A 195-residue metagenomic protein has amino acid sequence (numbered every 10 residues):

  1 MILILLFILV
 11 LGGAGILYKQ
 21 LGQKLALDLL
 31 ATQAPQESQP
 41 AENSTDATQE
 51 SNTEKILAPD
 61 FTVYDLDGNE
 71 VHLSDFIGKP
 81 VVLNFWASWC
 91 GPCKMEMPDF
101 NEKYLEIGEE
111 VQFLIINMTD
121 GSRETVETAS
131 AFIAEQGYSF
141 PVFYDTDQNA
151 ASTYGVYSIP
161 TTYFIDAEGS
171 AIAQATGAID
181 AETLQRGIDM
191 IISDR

Functional and structural regions predicted by a protein language model:
M1-L57: N-terminal targeting signals for export/organelle localization
N52-K55, D60-V81, L105: A short beta-strand-turn-helix
I77, F85-E102: Conserved redox-active cysteine motifs that mediate thiol-disulfide chemistry, especially di-cysteine Cys-X(1-2)-Cys
I77-K79, E109, Y138-S139, V156: Active-site acidic short loop of glycosyltransferases
K79-P80, M97-N117, A134, A181 (+2 more regions): Conserved helix-turn-beta segment immediately C-terminal to the redox Cys motif in thioredoxin-like folds
V111-T125, Y138-D147: Thiol-based oxidoreductase modules, predominantly thioredoxin-like and allied folds used for disulfide exchange
S130-E168: Short, internal strand/loop/helix patches that form the active-site neighborhood or redox-interaction surface
F164-R195: Thiol-/selenol-based redox modules, centered on thioredoxin-like and closely related oxidoreductase domains
